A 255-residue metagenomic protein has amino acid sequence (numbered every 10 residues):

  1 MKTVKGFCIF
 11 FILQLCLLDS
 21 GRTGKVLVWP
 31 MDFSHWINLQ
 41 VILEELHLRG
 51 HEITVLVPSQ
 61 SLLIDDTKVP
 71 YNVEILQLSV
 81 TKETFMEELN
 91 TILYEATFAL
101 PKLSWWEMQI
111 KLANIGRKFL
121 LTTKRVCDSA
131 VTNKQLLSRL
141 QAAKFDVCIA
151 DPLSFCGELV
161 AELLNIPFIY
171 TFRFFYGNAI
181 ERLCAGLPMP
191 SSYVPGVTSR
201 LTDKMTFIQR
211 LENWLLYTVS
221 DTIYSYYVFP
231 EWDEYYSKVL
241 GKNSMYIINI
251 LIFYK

Functional and structural regions predicted by a protein language model:
K2-L240, I248: Glycosyltransferase specificity loop/lid
M245: Conserved, non-catalytic sequence blocks in retroelement Pol enzymes and Pol-derived host proteins
Y254-K255: Long, low-complexity segments enriched in small/aliphatic residues
